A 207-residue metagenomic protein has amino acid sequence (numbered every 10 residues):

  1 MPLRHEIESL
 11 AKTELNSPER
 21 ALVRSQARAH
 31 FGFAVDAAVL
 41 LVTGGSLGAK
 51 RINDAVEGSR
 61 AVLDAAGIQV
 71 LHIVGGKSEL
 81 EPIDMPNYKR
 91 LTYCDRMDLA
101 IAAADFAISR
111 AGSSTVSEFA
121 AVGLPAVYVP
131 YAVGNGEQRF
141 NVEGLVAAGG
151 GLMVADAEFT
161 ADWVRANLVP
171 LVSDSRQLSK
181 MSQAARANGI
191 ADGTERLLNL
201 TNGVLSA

Functional and structural regions predicted by a protein language model:
P2: Carbohydrate-associated surface elements
K12-S109, V116, R139-E143, V154-W163: Donor-nucleotide binding loops and adjacent catalytic segments primarily of GT-B fold Leloir glycosyltransferases
A102-A104, A120-V129, A148: Conserved donor-binding/catalytic loop of nucleotide-activated donor transferases
S109, P125-N135: Short hydrophobic beta-strand element within catalytic cores of glycosyltransferases and related nucleotide-activated
E118-A121, G136-A148: Short acidic/histidine- and often glycine-rich active-site loop of Leloir-type glycosyltransferases that engages
A126, G144-A157, V169-P170: A short acidic/histidine/glycine-rich donor-binding loop in glycosyltransferase catalytic cores
Q177-A191: A short, well-ordered alpha-helix in the C-terminal region of glycosyltransferases
I190-A207: C-terminal alpha-helical cap of glycosyltransferases
